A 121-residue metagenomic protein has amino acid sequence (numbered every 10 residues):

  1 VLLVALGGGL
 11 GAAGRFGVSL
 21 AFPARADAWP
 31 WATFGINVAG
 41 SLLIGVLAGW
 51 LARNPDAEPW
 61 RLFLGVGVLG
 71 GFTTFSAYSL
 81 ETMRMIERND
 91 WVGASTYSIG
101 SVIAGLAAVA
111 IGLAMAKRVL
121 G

Functional and structural regions predicted by a protein language model:
V1-G121: Membrane-interface helix-loop junctions in multi-pass transporters/channels
